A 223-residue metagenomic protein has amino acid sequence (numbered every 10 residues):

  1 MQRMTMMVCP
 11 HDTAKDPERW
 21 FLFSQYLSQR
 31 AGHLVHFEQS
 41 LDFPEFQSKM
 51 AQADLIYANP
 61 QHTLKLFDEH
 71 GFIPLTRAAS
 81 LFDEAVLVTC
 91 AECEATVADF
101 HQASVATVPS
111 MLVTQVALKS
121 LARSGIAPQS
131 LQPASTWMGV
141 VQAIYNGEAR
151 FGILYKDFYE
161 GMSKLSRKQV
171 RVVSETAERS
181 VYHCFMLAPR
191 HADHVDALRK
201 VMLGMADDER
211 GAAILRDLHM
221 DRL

Functional and structural regions predicted by a protein language model:
M1-C9, S80-T89, R167-A206, R216-L223: Periplasmic-binding protein-like
M1-L64: Extracytoplasmic small-molecule ligand-binding "clamshell" domains of the periplasmic binding protein/Venus flytrap
T5-Y26, S40, E84-V141, N146 (+1 more regions): Bilobed "Venus flytrap"/periplasmic-binding protein-like clamshell domains and structurally analogous long
V35-F37, S130-L131, V170-V172: Generic structural signal for residues in well-ordered beta-strands
F43-I56, W137-D157: Short helices/loops that flank or line small-molecule/ion binding pockets
E45-D99: Acidic, polar ligand-binding/catalytic clefts
N59-E69, A143-Q169: A ligand-binding cleft/hinge motif common to bilobed small-molecule-binding domains
S110-L131, K200-L223: Ligand-binding clefts/hinges and TM-proximal coupling segments of bilobed small-molecule sensing domains
